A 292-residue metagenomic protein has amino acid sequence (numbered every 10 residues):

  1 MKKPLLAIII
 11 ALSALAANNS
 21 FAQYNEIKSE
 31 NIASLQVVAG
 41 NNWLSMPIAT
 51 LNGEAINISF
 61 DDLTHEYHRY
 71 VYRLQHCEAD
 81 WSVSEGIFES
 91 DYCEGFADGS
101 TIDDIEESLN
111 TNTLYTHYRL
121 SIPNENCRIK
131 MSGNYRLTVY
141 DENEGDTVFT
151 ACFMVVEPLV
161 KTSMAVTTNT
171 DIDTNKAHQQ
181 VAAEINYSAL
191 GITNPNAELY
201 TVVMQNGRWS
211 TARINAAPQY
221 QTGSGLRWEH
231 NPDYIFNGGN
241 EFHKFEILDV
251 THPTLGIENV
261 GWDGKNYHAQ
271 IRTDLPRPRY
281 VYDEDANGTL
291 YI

Functional and structural regions predicted by a protein language model:
M1-Y24: Bacterial Sec-dependent N-terminal signal peptides
I27, V155-H178: Low-complexity, Pro/Ser/Thr- and charge-rich linker/hinge segments at domain boundaries
A33-E78, T174-I185: Contiguous beta-strand segments within globular domains
E66-F96, T193-A216: Extended low-complexity, serine/threonine- and proline-enriched intrinsically disordered segments
A79-W81, C127, D141-V148, R208-S210 (+1 more regions): Short acidic/polar inter-strand loop motif in beta-rich domains
T101-D104, L109-P123, T222-K244: Aromatic sugar-binding surface patches on proteins that engage polysaccharides or sugar-phosphate polymers
L114-E142: Ligand-binding face of N-terminal immunoglobulin V-set domains in extracellular IgSF glycoproteins
G239-I292: Catalytic cores of secreted or luminal carbohydrate-active enzymes
